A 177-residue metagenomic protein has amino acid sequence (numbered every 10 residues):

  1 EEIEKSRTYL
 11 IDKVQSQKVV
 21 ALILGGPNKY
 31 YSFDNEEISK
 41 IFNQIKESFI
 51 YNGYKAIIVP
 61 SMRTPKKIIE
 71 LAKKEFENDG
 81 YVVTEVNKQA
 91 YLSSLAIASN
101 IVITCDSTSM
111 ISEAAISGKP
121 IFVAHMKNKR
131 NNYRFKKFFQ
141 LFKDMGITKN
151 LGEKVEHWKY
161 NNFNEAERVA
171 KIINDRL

Functional and structural regions predicted by a protein language model:
E1-D34, L151, H157-F163, E167: A nucleotide-sugar donor-handling region in carbohydrate enzymes
P27-V59: Conserved catalytic-core segment of nucleotide-activated headgroup transferases in glycan assembly
Y30-Y31, T64-E70, K129-N132: Short, charged/polar "capping" segments at the starts of alpha-helices and the immediately preceding loops
G53-N87: Catalytic donor nucleotide-activated moiety binding site of glycosyltransferases and closely related
K73-S109: Donor nucleotide-activated moiety binding/catalytic core segment of transferases that use nucleotide-activated donors
A96-A98, I116-P120: Conserved donor-binding/catalytic loop of nucleotide-activated donor transferases
I103, P120-V123: Short hydrophobic beta-strand element within catalytic cores of glycosyltransferases and related nucleotide-activated
F139-L177: Leloir-type glycosyltransferase catalytic cores
